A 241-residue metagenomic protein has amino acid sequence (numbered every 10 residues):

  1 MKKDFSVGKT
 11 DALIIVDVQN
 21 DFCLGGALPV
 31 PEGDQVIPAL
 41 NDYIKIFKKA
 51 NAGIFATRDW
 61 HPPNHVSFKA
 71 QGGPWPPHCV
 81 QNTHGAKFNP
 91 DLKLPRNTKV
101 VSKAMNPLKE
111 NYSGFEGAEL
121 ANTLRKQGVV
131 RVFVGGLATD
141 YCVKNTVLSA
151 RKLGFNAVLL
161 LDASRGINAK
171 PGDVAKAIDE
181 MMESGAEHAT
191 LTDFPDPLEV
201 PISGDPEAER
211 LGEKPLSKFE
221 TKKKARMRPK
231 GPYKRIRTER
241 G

Functional and structural regions predicted by a protein language model:
M1-A104, N156-L159, I167-G241: Active-site acidic carboxylates
D42-I46, V143-G154: Histidine-anchored nucleotide/phosphate-binding helix
P63-V66, K109, V143: Short catalytic/ligand-binding loop motif for oxyanion handling, primarily in non-cytosolic enzymes, centered on
N82, K87-T139: Internal catalytic-core helix/loop-beta-alpha segment that presents or stabilizes conserved functional determinants
L108-N111, R165-A169: Short, small-residue-enriched loops and turns at beta-alpha junctions that line or gate enzyme active sites
V129-N145, L159-S164: Glycine-rich anion-binding loop/nest that anchors nucleotide
S149-K152, D162, A169: Metal-ion/cofactor- or nucleotide/acyl-coenzyme-handling active-site neighborhoods
